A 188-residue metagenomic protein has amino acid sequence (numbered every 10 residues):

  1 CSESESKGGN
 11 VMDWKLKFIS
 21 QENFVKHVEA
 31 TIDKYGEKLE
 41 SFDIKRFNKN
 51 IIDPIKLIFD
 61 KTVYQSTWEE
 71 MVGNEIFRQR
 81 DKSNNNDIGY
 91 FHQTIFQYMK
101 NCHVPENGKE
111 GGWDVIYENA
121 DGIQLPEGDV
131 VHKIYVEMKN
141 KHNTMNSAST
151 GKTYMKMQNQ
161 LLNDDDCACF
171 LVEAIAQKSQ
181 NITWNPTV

Functional and structural regions predicted by a protein language model:
C1-F91: Interdomain/boundary linker segments immediately adjacent to catalytic/signaling cores
K7-V11, Y117, N185-V188: Short, intrinsically disordered, charge-balanced linker/junction segments flanking boundaries in proteins
D33-F47, H132-Y154: Generic detector of solvent-exposed, compositionally biased contiguous segments
S83-G108: Short N-terminal edge-element motif at the start of the domain
K100, D114-M145: Conserved catalytic cores of phosphodiester-cleaving nucleases, focusing on short active-site segments
E106-N107, P126-E127, N159-N163: Short, conserved, surface-exposed binding loops centered on an aromatic residue
G108-W113, S147-S149: Basic, glycine-/proline-tolerant helical and adjacent loop/strand elements that line or dock onto nucleic-acid
N140-V188: Catalytic cores of nucleic-acid endonucleases
